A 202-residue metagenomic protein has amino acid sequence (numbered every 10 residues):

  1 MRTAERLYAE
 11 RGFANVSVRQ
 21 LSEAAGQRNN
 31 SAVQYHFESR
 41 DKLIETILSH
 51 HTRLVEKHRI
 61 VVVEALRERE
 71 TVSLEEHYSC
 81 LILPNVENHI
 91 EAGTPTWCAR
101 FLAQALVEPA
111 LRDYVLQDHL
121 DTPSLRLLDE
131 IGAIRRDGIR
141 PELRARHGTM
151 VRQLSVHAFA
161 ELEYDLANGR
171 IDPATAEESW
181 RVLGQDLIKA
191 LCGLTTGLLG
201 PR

Functional and structural regions predicted by a protein language model:
M1-R2, A14, F37-I60, E64: An amphipathic alpha-helix adjacent to DNA-recognition modules
L7, A14-K42, T46: Helix-turn-helix
N29, D41, L106-L111, S155-A160 (+2 more regions): Short alpha-helix boundary/capping elements
I47, H77, L81, T94-F101 (+4 more regions): Residue-level detector of well-ordered alpha-helical segments, enriched for hydrophobic/aromatic packing positions
I60-T96, G148: Hydrophobic alpha-helical connector segments
E76, T94-C98, P109-R136: Amphipathic alpha-helical packing segments from all-alpha helical-bundle domains
L81, N85, A99-L106, V151 (+2 more regions): Short alpha-helical scaffolding segments that buttress acidic/His motifs in well-ordered protein cores
T122-R202: C-terminal peripheral helix-coil segments that are non-catalytic and often amphipathic
